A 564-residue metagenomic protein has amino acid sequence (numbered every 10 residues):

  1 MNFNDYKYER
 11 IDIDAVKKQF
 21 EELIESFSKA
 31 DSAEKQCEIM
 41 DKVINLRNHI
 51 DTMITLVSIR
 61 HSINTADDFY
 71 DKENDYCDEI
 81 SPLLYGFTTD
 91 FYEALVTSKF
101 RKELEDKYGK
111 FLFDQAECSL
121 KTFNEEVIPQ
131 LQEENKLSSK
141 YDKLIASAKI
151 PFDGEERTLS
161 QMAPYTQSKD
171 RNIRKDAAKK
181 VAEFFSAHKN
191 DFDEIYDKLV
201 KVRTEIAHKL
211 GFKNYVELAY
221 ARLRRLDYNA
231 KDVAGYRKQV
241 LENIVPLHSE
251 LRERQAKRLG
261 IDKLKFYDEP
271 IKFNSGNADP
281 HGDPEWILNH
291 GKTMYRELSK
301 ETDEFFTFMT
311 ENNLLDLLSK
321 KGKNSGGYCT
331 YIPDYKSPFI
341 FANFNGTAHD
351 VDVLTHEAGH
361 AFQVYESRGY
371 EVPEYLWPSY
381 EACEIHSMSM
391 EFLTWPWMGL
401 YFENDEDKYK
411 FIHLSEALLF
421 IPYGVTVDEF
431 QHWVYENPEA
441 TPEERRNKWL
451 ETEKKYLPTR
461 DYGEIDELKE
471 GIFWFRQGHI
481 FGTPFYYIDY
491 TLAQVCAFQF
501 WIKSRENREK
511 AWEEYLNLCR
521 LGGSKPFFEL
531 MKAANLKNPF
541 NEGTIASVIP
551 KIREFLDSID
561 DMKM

Functional and structural regions predicted by a protein language model:
M1-N277, H281, M564: A well-structured
T122-F123, K179-H188, Y228-A234, E269-P280 (+5 more regions): Glycine- and acidic
Y196-A207, F212-K213, L251-Q255, G359-G369 (+1 more regions): Long, well-ordered alpha-helical segments
E242-N243, S367, P378-D407, H413-S415 (+2 more regions): Post-HExxH zinc-binding segment in Zn-dependent metallohydrolases
N274-Y335, T347-A348: Auxiliary, metal-adjacent structural segments of Zn-dependent hydrolase domains
T310-G327, K336-I340, P458-G482: Flexible, glycine/threonine-enriched loop-and-boundary segments that flank and lead into catalytic domains of large
A342-S367, E384-S387, F392, F430 (+1 more regions): Active-site recognition of the HExxH zinc-binding catalytic motif
L354, F362, S389, L400 (+4 more regions): C-terminal, non-catalytic "cap/extension" segments appended to globular domains
